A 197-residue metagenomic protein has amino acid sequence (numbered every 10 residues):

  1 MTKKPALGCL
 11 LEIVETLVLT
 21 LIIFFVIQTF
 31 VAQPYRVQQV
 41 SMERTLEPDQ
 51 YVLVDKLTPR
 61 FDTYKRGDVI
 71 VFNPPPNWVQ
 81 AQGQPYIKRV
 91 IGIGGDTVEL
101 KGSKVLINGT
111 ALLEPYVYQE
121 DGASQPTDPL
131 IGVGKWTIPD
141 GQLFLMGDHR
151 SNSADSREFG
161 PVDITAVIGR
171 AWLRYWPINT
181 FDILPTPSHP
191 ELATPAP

Functional and structural regions predicted by a protein language model:
T2-L11, E15, V26, F30-R36 (+1 more regions): Soluble "head" domains of membrane/secretory-pathway proteins
